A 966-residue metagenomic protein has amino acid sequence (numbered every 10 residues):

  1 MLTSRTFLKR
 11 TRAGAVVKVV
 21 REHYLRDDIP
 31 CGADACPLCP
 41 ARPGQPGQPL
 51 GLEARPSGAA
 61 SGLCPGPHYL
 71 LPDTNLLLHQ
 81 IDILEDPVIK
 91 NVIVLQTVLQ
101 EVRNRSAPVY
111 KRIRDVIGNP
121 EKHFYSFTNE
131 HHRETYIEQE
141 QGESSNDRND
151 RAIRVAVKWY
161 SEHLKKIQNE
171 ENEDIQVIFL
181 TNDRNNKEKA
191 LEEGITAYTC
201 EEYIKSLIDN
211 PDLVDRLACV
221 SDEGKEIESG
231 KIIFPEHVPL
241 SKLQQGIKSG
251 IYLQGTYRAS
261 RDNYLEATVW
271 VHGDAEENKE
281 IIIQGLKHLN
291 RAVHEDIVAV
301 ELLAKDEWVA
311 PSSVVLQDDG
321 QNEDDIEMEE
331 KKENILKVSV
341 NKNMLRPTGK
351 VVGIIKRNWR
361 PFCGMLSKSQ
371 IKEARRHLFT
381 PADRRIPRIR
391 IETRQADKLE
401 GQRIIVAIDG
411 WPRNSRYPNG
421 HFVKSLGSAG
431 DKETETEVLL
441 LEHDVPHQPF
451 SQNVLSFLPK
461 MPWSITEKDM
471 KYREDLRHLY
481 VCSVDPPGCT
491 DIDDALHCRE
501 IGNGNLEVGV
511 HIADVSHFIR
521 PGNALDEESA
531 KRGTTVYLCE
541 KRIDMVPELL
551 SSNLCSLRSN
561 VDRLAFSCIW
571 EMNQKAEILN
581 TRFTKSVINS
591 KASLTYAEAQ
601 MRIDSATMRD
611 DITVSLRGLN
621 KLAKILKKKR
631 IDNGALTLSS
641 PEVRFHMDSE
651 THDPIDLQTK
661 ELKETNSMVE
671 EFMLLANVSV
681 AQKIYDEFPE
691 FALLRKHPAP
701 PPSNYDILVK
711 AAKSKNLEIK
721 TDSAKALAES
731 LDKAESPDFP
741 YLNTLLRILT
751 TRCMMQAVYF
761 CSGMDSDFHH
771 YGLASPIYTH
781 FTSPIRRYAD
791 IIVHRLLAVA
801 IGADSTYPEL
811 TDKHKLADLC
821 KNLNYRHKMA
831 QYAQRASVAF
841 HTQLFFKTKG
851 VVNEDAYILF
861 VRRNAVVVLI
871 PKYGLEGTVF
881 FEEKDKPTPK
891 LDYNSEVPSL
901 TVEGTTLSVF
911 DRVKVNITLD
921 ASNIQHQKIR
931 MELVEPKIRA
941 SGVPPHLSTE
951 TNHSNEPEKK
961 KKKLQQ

Functional and structural regions predicted by a protein language model:
M1-H237: Noncatalytic, typically N-terminal accessory segments of nucleic acid-processing enzymes and closely related
F7, E226-N505, A734, D818 (+3 more regions): OB-fold/S1-family RNA-binding modules
G51-S57, T74-N75, K279-I281, Q402-I404 (+2 more regions): Short linear interaction motifs
T74-L76, I81, Q96-V98, T181-R184 (+17 more regions): Residues that form ligand- and interface-recognition hot spots within folded domains
L78-Q80, E85-V88, L99-N104, Y110-K111 (+19 more regions): Eukaryotic short linear interaction motifs
D82-E85, R105-A107, L191-I195, E202 (+9 more regions): Short coil/turn segments at secondary-structure boundaries
D383-P387, I405, G410-R413, S428 (+4 more regions): Electropositive polyanion-binding surfaces
